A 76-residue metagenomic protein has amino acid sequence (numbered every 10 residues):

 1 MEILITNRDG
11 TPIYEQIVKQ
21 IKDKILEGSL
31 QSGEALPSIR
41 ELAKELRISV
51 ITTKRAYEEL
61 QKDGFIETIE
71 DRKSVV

Functional and structural regions predicted by a protein language model:
M1-A35: Extreme N-terminal segment that seeds HTH/winged-HTH DNA-binding domains in transcriptional regulators
G10-T11, G28-S29, K44-L46, T68-I69: Short hydrophobic/aromatic-rich motifs at helix boundaries and adjacent loops
S29-L30, E34, K62-D71: Beta-hairpin "wing" of winged helix-turn-helix
A35-L46, L60: A short alpha-helical element within helix-turn-helix/winged-helix DNA-binding domains across DNA-binding proteins
Y57: DNA major-groove recognition helix of helix-turn-helix
V75: Conserved small/polar residues in nucleotide/adenosyl-binding loops
